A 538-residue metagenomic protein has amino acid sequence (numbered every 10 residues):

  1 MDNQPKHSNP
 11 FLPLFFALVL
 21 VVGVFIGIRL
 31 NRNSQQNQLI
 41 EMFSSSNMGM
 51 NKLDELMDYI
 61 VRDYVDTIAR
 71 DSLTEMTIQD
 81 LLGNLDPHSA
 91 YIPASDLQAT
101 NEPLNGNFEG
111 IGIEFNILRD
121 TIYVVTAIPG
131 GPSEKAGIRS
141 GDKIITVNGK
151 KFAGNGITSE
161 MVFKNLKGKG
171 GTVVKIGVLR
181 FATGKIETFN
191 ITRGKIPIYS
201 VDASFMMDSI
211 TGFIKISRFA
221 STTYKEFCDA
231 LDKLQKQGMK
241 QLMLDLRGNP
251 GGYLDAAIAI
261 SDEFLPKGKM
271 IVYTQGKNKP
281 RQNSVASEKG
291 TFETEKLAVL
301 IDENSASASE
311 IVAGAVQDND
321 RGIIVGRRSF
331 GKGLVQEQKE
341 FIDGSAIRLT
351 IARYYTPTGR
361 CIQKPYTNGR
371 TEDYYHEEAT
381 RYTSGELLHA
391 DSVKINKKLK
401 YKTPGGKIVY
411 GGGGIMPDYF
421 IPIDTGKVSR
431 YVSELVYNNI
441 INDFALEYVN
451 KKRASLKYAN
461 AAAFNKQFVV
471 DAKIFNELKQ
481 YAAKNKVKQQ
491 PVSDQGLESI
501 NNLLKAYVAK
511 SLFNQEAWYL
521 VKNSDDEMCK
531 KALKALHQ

Functional and structural regions predicted by a protein language model:
M1-N9: Short, Lys/Arg-rich N-terminal segment immediately upstream of the first membrane anchor
D2-N3, Q36-G49, L53, M57 (+8 more regions): Cleft-lining beta-strand/loop regions that shape enzyme active-site pockets
L12-R29: Hydrophobic membrane-insertion alpha-helices, especially the h-region of bacterial N-terminal signal peptides
N47, V61-V125, G171-A203, K522-L533: Extended, small/polar residue-biased N-terminal targeting/export presequences and adjacent propeptide/linker tracts
G141-K143: Structural motif
G149-K150, G414: Short, surface-exposed secondary-structure boundary micro-motifs
A308, D320, R327, G331-L399: Polar, glycine-rich mid-to-C-terminal structural blocks that act as macromolecule-binding/assembly scaffolds
C361-I362, Y366-Q538: Conserved functional hotspot residues or short segments at active or partner-binding sites across diverse domains
